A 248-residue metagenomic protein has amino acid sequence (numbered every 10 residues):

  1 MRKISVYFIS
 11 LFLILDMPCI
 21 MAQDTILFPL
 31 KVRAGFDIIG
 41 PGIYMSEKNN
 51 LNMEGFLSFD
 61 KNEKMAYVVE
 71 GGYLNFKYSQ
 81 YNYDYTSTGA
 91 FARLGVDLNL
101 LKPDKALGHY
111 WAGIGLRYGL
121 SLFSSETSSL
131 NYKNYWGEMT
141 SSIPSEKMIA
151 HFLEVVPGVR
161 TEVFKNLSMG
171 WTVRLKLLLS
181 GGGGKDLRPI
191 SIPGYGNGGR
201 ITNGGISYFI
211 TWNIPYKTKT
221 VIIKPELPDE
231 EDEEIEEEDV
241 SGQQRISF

Functional and structural regions predicted by a protein language model:
M21-D60, T211-I223, Q244-F248: Short glycine/proline- and aromatic-enriched beta-strand/turn motifs that initiate or cap beta-hairpins
A22-L30, K64, K102-W111, V163-M169 (+3 more regions): Short loop/turn motifs that connect adjacent beta-strands in outer-membrane beta-barrel proteins
L27-P29, S46-N50, Y85-F91, L107-H109 (+2 more regions): Transmembrane beta-barrel outer-membrane domains
K31-D37, E70-S79, N131-T140, D186-S191: Flexible, solvent-exposed coil segments and beta strand-coil junctions, predominantly the extracellular/periplasmic
R33, E54, R93-G95, E154-V156 (+1 more regions): Membrane-embedded beta-strand positions in outer-membrane beta-barrel channels/transporters
G40-I43, Y78-D84, L101, M139-S145 (+1 more regions): Extracellular loop and loop/strand-boundary signature of outer-membrane beta-barrel proteins
M65, E70-N134, W212: Gram-negative (and chloroplast) outer-membrane scaffold detector with strong preference for beta-barrel transmembrane
W111, G115-G205, F209-I223, D229-D232: Outer-membrane beta-barrel transmembrane domain signature
